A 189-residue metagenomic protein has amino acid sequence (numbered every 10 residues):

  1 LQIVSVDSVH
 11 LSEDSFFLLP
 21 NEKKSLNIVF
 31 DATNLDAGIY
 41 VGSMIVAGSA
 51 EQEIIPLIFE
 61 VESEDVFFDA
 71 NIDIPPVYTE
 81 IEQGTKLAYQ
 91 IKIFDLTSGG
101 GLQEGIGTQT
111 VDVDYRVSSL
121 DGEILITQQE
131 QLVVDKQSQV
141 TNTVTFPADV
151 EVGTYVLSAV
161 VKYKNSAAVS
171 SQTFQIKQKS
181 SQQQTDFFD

Functional and structural regions predicted by a protein language model:
L1-V29, D69-D73, I91, T97-K136 (+1 more regions): Surface-exposed binding patches on compact interaction domains or structured appendages
F17-P20, Y78-T85: Short, solvent-exposed loop/linker segments at the N-terminal edge of repeated beta-sheet extracellular domains
L26, V77, T85-Y89: Structural beta-strand segments of beta-rich domains
D31-A37, L96, T145-V152, K164: Short, surface-exposed loop/turn segments at beta-strand-coil junctions that are enriched for proline with nearby
G38-S49: A short beta-strand micro-motif common to beta-rich folds, especially ectodomain repeats
G48-I54, E123-L125, K164-V169: Short, exposed coil/turn segments at beta-strand boundaries within extracellular/luminal domains
A50-E51, E60-D69, I176-D186: Extracellular interdomain linker/stem segments of modular secreted and single-pass surface proteins
I54-F59, A168-I176: Edge beta-strands of extracellular beta-sandwich domains
